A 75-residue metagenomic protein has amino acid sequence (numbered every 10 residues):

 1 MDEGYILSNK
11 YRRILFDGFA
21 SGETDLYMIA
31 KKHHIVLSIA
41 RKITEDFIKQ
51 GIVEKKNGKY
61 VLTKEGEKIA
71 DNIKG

Functional and structural regions predicted by a protein language model:
M1-L15: Short alpha-helical segments that sit at the start of domains
L7-S8, I35, L62: Alpha-helical hairpin
F16-S21, K74: Short, locally clustered residues in the helix-turn-helix/winged-helix DNA-binding domain
S21-K32: Short acidic, hydrophobic short linear motifs in intrinsically disordered regions
H34-I48: Short amphipathic alpha-helical interaction segments
I48-G58: A short, conserved structural fragment
G58-E65: Minor-groove-contacting beta-hairpin "wing" of winged helix-turn-helix DNA-binding domains
E67-G75: Short, amphipathic alpha-helical interaction segments positioned at domain boundaries
